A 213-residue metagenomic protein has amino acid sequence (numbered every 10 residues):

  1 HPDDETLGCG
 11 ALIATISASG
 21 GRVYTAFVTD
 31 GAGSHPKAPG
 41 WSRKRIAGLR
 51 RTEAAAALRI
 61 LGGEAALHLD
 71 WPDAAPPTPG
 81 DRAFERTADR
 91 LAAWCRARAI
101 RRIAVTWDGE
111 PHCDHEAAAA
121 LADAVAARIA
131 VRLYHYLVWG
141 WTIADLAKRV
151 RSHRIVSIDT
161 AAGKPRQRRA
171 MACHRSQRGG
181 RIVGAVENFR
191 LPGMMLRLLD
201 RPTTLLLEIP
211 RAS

Functional and structural regions predicted by a protein language model:
P2-H135, R169, C173: Active-site beta-strand->loop->alpha-helix modules in alpha/beta enzyme cores, enriched in Gly/His/Asp(Glu)
E53, R59-L61, D81-R82, R128-S213: The feature marks non-catalytic terminal segments
